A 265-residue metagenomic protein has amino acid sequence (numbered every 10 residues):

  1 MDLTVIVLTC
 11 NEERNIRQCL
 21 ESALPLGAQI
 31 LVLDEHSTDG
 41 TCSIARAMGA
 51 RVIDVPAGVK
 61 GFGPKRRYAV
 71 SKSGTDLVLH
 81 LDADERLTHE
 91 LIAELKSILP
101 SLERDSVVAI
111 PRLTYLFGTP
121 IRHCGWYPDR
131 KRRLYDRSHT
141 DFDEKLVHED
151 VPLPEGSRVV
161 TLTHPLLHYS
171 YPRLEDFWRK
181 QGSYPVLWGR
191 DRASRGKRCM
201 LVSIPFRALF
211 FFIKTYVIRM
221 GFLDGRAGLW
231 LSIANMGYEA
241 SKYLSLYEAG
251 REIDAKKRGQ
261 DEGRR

Functional and structural regions predicted by a protein language model:
M1-D2, T9-E13, G61-R66: Short, conserved structural micro-motifs that define repeat-unit consensus positions and nucleotide-binding loops
D2-T4, Q29: Cell-envelope/extracellular polymer assembly enzymes that use nucleotide-activated donors
I6-P25: Short, well-formed alpha-helical segments that are part of the catalytic scaffolds of diverse glycosyltransferases
R17, D39-M48, E90-L91: Acidic helix N-cap motif at the loop->helix transition within catalytic regions of sugar-transfer enzymes
S22, L26, D34-R46, D82: A conserved acidic beta->alpha catalytic loop
A28, C42-K72: Conserved donor nucleotide-binding strand/loop of the catalytic core
G63-P64, V70-S71, D76-L81, T88-I253: Catalytic-site signature of metal-activated, phosphate-bearing donor transferases, centered on the GT-A/GT-A-like
A255-R265: Short, basic, low-complexity termini and linkers enriched in Ser/Thr/Gly/Pro that act as targeting/leader peptides
